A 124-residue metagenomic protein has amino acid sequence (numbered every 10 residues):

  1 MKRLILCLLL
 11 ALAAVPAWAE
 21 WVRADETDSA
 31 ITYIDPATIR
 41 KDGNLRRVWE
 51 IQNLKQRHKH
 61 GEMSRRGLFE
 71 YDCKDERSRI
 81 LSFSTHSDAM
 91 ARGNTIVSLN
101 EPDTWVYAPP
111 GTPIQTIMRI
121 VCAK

Functional and structural regions predicted by a protein language model:
M1-L4: Positively charged n-region of N-terminal signal peptides that target proteins for export
C7-A13: Bacterial N-terminal signal peptides
V15-K124: N-terminal secretory-pathway/extracellular module detecting exported/lumenal segments and adjacent signal-anchor/first
